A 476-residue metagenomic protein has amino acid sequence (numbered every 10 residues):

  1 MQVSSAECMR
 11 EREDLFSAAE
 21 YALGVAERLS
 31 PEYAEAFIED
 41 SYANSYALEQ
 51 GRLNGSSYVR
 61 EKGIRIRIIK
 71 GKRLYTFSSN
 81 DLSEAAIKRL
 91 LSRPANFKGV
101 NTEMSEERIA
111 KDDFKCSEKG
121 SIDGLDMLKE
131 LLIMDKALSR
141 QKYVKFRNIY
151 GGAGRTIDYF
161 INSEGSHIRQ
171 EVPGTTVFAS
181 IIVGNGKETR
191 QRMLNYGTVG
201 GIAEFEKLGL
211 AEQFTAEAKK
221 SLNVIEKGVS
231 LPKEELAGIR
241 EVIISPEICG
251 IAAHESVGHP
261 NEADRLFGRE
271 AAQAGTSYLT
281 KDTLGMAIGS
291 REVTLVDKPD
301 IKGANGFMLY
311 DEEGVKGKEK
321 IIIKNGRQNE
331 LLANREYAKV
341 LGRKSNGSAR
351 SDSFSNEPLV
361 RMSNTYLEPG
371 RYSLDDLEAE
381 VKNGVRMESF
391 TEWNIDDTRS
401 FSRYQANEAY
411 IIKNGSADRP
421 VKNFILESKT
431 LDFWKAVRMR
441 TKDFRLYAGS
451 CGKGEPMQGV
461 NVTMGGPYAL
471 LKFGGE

Functional and structural regions predicted by a protein language model:
M1-E476: N-terminal small-residue-enriched
